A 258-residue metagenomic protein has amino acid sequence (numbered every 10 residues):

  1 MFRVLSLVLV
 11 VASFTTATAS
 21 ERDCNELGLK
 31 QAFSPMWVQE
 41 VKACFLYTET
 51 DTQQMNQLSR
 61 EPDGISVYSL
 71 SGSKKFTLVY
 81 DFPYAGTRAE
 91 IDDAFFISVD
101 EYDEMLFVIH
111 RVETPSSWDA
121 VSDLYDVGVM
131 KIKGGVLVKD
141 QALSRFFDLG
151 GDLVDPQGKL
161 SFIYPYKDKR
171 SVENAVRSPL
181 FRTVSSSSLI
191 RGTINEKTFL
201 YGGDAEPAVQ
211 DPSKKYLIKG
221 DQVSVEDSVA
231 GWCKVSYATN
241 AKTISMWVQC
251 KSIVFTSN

Functional and structural regions predicted by a protein language model:
V4-S13: Sec-dependent N-terminal signal peptides
T18-P83: Terminal domain-start segments
Q39-Y47, S98-R111: Acidic/hydrophobic-patterned starts of short beta strands in beta-sheet-rich repeat architectures
T52-R60, A85, P115-S122, S213-K214: Short consensus segments that form the blades of beta-propeller domains, in both extracellular/periplasmic
T77-F82, V138-F147, W247: Beta-propeller fold detector
A89-S98, I109-S186: Short aromatic loop motif centered on NTY/YTY
Q157-E206, Q210, K215-K219, E226-G231 (+2 more regions): SH3-family beta-barrel domains
